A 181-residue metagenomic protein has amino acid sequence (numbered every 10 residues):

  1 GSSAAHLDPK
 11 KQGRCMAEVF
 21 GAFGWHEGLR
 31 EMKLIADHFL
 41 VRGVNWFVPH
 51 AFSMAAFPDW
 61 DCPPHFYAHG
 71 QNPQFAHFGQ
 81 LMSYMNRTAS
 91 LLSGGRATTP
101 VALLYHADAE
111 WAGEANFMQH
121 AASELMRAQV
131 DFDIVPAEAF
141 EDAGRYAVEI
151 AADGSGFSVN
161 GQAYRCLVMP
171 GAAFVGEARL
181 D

Functional and structural regions predicted by a protein language model:
G1-D181: Carbohydrate-binding surfaces of carbohydrate-active enzymes
